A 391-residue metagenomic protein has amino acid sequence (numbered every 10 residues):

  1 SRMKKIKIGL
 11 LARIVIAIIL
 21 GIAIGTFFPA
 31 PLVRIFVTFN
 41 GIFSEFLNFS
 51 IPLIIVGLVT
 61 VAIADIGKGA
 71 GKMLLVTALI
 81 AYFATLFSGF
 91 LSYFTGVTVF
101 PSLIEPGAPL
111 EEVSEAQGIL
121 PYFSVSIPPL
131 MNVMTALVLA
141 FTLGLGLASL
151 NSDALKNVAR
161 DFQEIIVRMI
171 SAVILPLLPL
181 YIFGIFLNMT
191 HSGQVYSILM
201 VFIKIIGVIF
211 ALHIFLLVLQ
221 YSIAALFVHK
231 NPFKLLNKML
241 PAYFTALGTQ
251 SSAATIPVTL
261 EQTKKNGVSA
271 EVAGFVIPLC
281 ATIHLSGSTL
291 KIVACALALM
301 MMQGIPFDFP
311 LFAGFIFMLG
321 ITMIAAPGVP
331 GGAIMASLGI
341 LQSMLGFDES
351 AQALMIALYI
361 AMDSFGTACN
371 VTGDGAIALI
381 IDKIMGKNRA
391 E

Functional and structural regions predicted by a protein language model:
K4-F28, G41-S50, K72-K234: Signature of multi-pass transmembrane helix bundles
G21, P52-T60, S88, S92 (+11 more regions): Alpha-helical transmembrane segments of polytopic integral membrane proteins, especially the permease/helical cores
P29, A64-K72, A148-D153, D161 (+6 more regions): Juxtamembrane helix-boundary/capping and inter-helix hinge elements in multi-pass membrane proteins
R34-N48, N157-A172, N237-T245, E261-K265 (+2 more regions): Short amphipathic alpha-helical coupling elements at transmembrane boundaries
I35, G71, L75, V195-I203 (+3 more regions): Membrane-water interface of transmembrane alpha-helices in multipass transporters/channels
F46, Y82-F90, F210-I214, A246-S251 (+4 more regions): Hydrophobic transmembrane alpha-helical segments of multi-pass transport and channel proteins
E105, V293-E391: Transmembrane alpha-helical segments and their short flanking loops that form helix-hairpins/helix-helix interfaces
T245-M323, M385-E391: Helix-loop-helix junctions within the multi-pass membrane cores of secondary transporters/permeases
